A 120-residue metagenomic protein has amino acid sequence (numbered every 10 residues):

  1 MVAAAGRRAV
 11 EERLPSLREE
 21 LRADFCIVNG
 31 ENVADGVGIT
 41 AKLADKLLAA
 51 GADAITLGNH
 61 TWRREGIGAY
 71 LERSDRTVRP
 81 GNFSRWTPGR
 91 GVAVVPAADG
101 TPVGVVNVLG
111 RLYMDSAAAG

Functional and structural regions predicted by a protein language model:
M1-G120: Acidic, metal/ion-coordinating pockets
